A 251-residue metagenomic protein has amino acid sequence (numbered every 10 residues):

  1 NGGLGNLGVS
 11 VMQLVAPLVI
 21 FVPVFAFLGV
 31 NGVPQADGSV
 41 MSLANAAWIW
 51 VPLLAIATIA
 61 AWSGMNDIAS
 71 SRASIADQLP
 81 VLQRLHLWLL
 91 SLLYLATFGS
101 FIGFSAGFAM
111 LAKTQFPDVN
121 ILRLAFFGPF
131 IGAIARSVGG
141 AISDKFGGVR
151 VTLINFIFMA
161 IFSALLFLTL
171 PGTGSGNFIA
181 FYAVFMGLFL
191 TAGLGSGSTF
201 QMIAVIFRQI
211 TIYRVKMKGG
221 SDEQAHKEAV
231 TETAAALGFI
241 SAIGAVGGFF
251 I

Functional and structural regions predicted by a protein language model:
N1, L194-G220, Q224: Intracellular juxtamembrane helix-capping segments at the cytosolic ends of symmetry-related transmembrane helices
G2-V24, L237-I251: Glycine-rich segments within core transmembrane alpha-helices of 12-TM secondary carriers
A16-P17, F21-F25, I49-S71: C-terminal membrane-cytosol helix-exit motif in multi-pass small-molecule transporters
N66-S91: Juxtamembrane intracellular "pre-TM" segments in multi-pass secondary transporters
R84-A133, S196, F200-Q201: Extracytoplasmic gate region of multi-pass secondary transporters
R136-G148: Helix-to-loop junctions at the C-terminal end of transmembrane segments in multipass secondary transporters
V149-T199: C-terminal transmembrane helical hairpin of 12-TM major facilitator-type secondary transporters
M217-I251: A late C-terminal transmembrane helix in Major Facilitator Superfamily
